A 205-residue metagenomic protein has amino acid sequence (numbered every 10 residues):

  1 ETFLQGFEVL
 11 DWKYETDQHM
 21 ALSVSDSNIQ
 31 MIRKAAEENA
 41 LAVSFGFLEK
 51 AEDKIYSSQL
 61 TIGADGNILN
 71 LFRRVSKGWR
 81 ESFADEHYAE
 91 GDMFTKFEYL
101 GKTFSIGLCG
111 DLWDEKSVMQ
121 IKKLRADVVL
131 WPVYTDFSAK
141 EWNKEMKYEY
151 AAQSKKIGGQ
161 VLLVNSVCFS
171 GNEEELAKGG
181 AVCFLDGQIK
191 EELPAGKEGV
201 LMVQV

Functional and structural regions predicted by a protein language model:
E1, A42-F47: Short beta-strand segments at enzyme active-site cores
E1, G63, S76, V133 (+1 more regions): Residues that line or immediately flank small-molecule/substrate-binding pockets and catalytic motifs
E1-H19, W131-V133: Short, conserved active-site loops that position catalytic residues or coordinate cofactors/metal ions across diverse
V9-D11, A84, E175: Short aromatic-enriched loop/helix-cap "lid" or pocket-rim segments at secondary-structure transitions that line
A21-S44, W113-V200: CN hydrolase (nitrilase-like) catalytic-core segments centered on the catalytic cysteine and neighboring Lys/Glu
F45-F47, S58-T61, T95, G179-C183 (+1 more regions): Short beta-strand scaffold segments in enzyme catalytic cores
L48-A51, C168: Glycine-rich, aromatic-flanked loop segments that form ligand/cofactor-binding clefts across common enzyme folds
K50-V128, S138-Y148, A152, V205: Active-site catalytic loop in hydrolytic enzyme cores
